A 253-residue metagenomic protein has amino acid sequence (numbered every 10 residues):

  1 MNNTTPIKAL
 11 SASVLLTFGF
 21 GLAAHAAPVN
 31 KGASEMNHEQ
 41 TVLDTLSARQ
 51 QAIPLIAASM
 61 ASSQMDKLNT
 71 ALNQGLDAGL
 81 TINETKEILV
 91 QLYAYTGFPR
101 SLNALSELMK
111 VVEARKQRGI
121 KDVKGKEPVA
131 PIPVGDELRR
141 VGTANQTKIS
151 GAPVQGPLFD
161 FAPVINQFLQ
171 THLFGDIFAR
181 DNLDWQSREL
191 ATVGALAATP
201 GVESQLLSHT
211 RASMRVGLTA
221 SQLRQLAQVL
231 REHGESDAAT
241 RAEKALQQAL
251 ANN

Functional and structural regions predicted by a protein language model:
N2-S11: Bacterial N-terminal signal peptides that target proteins for export
V14, G19, A23-R49, A61-A78 (+6 more regions): Acidic, glycine/proline-rich low-complexity segments that act as flexible tails and inter-domain linkers
Q50-S62, S187-V202: Amphipathic, charged-and-aliphatic alpha-helical interface segments that function as noncatalytic docking
E203-R211, R224: Short conserved catalytic/interaction loops centered on acidic-Pro-aromatic/His motifs
